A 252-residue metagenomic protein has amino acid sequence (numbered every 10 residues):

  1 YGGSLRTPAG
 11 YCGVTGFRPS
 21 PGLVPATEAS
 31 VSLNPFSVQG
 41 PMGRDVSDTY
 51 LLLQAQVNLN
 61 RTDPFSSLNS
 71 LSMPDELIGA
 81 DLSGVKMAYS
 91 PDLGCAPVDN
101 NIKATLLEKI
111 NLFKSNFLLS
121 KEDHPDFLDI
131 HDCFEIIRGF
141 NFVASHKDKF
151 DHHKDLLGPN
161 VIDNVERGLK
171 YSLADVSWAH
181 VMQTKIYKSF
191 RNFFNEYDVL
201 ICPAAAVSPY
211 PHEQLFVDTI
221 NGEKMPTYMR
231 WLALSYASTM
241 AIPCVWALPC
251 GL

Functional and structural regions predicted by a protein language model:
Y1-Q39, D92, C202-E223: Short glycine/serine-rich loop/turn segments
A9-C12, R44-L51, L82, N100-E108 (+7 more regions): Conserved active-site and cofactor/substrate-binding residues in soluble primary-metabolism enzymes
T15-A104: A short helix-breaking turn/cap at a secondary-structure junction
P64-L71, V85-K86, S90-L93, D123-E135 (+1 more regions): Flexible, acidic loop-helix segments that line cofactor/substrate-binding pockets
P74-L77, V98-D123, K147-H152, V176 (+1 more regions): Acyltransferase
V98-D99, H131, Y210-E213: Short glycine-/acidic-enriched loop or helix-start segments at secondary-structure transitions that form or flank
D132-H146: Charged, often glycine-rich, active-site loop that binds/positions anionic groups
S145-D148, N160, Y171-L252: Glycine-rich, small-residue loops and helix-cap segments that act as flexible hinges at active-site edges
